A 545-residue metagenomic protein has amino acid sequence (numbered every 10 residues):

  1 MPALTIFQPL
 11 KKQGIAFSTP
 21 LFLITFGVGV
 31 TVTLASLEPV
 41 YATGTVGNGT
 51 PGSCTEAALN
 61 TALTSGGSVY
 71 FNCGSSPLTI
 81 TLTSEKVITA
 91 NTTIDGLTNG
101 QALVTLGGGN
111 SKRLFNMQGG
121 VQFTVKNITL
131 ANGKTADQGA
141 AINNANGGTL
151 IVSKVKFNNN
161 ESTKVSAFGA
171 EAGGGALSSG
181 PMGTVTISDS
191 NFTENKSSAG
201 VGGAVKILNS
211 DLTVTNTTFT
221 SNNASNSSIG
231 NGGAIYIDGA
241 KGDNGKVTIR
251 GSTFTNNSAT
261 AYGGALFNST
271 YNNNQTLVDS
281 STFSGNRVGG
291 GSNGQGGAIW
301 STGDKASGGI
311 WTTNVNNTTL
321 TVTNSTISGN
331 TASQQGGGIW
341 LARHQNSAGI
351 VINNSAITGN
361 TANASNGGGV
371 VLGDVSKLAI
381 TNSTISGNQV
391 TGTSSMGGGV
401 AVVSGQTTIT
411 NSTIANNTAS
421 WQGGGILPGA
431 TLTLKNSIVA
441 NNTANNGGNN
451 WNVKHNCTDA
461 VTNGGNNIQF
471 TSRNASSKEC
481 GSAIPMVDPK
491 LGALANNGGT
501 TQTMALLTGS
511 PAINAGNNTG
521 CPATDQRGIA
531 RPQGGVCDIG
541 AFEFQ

Functional and structural regions predicted by a protein language model:
M1-G14: N-terminal secretory signal peptides that target proteins for export/translocation
L37-A57, A493-N496, Q545: Right-handed parallel beta-helix/beta-solenoid
G49-A57, S68-T92, Q101-V104, H455-N456: N-terminal extracellular ligand-recognition/capping segment immediately after the signal peptide
P51, G67, C73-P77, T98-Q101 (+6 more regions): Acidic glycine-/aspartate-rich tracts in secreted/extracellular proteins
S75-T79, N91-T135, E161, M486-G492: Right-handed parallel beta-helix/beta-spiral solenoid domain characteristic of secreted/periplasmic
G108-N116, A136-N144, K164-G180, S198-K206 (+8 more regions): Extracellular beta-strand/beta-solenoid scaffold signature
V185-T186, N209-T218, I237, K246-T253 (+4 more regions): Predominantly extracellular beta-rich ligand-binding scaffolds that present long acidic/polar faces for carbohydrate
T503-Q545: Surface beta-loop-beta hairpin patches that serve as ligand-binding interfaces in beta-rich domains
